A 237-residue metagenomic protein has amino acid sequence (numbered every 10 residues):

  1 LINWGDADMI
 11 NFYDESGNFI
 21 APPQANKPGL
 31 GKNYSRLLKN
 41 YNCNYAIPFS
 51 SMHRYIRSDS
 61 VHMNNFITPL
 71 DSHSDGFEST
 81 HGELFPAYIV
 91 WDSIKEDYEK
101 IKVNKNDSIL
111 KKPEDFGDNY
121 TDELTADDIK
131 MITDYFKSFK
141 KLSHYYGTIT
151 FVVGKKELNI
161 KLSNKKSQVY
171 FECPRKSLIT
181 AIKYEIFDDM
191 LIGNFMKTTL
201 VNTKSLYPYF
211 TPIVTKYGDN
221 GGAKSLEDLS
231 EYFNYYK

Functional and structural regions predicted by a protein language model:
L1-E78: Cap/insert and terminal regions of metallo-dependent hydrolase folds
L1-W4, Y45-S50, H81-F85, T150-F151 (+1 more regions): A structural signal for short, well-ordered beta-strand segments and their strand-loop junctions that often border
A7-M9, N33-K39, F77-T80, I179-I182 (+2 more regions): Short C-terminal domain-edge/linker segments immediately following a structured domain
F12-G17, C43-P48, P86-I89, F195 (+2 more regions): Noncatalytic linker/hinge segments flanking ATPase motor cores
P22-P23, P28, P86, P174 (+1 more regions): Proline-rich intrinsically disordered, low-complexity coils
S35, Y41, H73, F77 (+5 more regions): Functionally constrained cores in energy, signaling, and assembly domains
F66, V90-K237: Feature captures hydrophobic
D71-I101: Binuclear metal-dependent phosphoesterase catalytic core
